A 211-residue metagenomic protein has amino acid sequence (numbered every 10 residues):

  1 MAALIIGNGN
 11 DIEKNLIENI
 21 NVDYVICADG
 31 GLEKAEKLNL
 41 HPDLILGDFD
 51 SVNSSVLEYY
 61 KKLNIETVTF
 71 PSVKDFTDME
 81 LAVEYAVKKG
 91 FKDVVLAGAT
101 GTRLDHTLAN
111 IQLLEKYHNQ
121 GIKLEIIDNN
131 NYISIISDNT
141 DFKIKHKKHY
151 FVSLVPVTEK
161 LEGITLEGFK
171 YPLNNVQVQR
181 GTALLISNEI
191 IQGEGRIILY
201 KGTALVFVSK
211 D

Functional and structural regions predicted by a protein language model:
M1-Y60: N-terminal beta-strand-loop-alpha-helix module at the start of alpha/beta ligand-binding or catalytic domains
I6, I26-A28, G47, V68-T69 (+2 more regions): General beta-strand structural signal in soluble alpha/beta enzymes
L63-P71, G121-E125, F151-V155: A glycine-rich helix N-cap at a beta->alpha junction
T67-K89: Short phosphate-binding loop-to-helix
G101-E115: Short Gly/Thr/Asp-enriched flexible loops that form oxyanion-binding sites at enzyme active sites
H118-I133: Short, acidic/small-residue loops that bind anionic groups at enzyme active sites
N131, I136-D211: Long, charged alpha-helical interface segments
